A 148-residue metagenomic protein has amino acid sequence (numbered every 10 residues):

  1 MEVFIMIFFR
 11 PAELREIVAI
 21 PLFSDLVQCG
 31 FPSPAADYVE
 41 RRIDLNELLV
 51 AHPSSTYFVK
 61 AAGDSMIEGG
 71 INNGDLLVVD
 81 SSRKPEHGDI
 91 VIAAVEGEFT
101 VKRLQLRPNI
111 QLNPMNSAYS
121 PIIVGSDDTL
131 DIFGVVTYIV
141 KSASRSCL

Functional and structural regions predicted by a protein language model:
M1-I67, H87, E98-F99, I110 (+2 more regions): Short, positionally conserved secondary-structure boundary motifs
A61, V79-D80, K102, P114: Thr-Gly-centered strand-to-loop micro-motif
G74-D75, D89: Structural motif
G97-D127: Aromatic- and Lys/Arg-enriched surface recognition patch
S120-G125, D131-I139: C-terminal structural segments of small proteins and small subunits
